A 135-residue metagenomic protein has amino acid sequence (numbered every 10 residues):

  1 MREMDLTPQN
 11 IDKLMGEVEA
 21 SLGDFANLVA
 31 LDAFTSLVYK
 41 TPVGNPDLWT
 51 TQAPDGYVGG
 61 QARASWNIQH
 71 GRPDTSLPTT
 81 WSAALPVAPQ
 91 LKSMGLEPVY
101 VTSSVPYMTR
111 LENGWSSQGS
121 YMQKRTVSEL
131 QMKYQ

Functional and structural regions predicted by a protein language model:
M1-E17: N-terminal, Lys/Arg- and Ser/Thr-rich interaction peptides
P8-I11, G59, V127: Alpha-helix initiation and N-capping motif
G16-Y107: Short, low-complexity, charged/polar segments at coil/turn and helix-coil boundaries
T109-L111: Short helix/loop capping segments that flank catalytic or ligand/cofactor-binding pockets
N113-Q135: Protruding loop/beta-arch "assembly-hinge" segments enriched in small, turn-prone residues
